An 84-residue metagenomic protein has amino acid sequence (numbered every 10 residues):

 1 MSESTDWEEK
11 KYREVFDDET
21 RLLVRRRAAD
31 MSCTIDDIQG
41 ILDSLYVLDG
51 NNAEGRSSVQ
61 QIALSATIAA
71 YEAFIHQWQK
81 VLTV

Functional and structural regions predicted by a protein language model:
M1-E9, H76-V84: Short intrinsically disordered terminal tails
S2-D43: N-terminal acidic leader/helix
R13-L22, N52-A66: Short interaction-hotspot residues at assembly and binding interfaces
R27-I35, G50-Q61: Charged, low-complexity interaction regions
A29-S32, Y46, H76-Q79: Short, flexible coil/linker elements and helix-boundary hinge sites characteristic of intrinsically disordered
I38, L42-N52, Y71, W78: Non-transmembrane amphipathic alpha-helical segments
S58-L82: Short, compact, well-ordered microdomains
